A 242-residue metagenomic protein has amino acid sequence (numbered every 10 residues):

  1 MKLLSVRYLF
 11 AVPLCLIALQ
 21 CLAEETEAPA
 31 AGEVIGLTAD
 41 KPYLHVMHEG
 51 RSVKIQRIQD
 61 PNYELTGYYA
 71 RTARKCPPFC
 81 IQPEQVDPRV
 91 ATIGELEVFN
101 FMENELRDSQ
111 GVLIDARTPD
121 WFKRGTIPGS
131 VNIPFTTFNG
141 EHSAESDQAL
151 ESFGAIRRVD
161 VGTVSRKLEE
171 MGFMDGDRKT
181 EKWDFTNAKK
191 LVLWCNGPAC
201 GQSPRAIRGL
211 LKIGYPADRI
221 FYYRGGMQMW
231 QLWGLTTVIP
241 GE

Functional and structural regions predicted by a protein language model:
M1-F10: Bacterial N-terminal signal peptides that target proteins for export
A18-Q20: N-terminal signal peptide c-region/cleavage motif recognized by signal peptidases
A23-G125, F135, H142: Flexible, polar/low-complexity N-terminal or interdomain linker segments that lie immediately upstream of folded
E103-D177, W183-N187: Mid-length scaffold segments of soluble, non-membrane domains
V112-D115, V131-P134, K190-W194, I220-Y222 (+1 more regions): Structural recognition of the beta-strand scaffold that forms the well-ordered cores of secreted hydrolase catalytic
T118-F122, T137-G140, G197-G201, G226-W230: Solvent-exposed loop/turn segments at secondary-structure junctions within structured extracellular/periplasmic domains
E151-M227: Catalytic cysteine-centered active loop of the rhodanese-like fold, especially the PTP/DSP P-loop
W233-E242: Active-site neighborhoods of enzymes that stabilize oxyanions during catalysis
